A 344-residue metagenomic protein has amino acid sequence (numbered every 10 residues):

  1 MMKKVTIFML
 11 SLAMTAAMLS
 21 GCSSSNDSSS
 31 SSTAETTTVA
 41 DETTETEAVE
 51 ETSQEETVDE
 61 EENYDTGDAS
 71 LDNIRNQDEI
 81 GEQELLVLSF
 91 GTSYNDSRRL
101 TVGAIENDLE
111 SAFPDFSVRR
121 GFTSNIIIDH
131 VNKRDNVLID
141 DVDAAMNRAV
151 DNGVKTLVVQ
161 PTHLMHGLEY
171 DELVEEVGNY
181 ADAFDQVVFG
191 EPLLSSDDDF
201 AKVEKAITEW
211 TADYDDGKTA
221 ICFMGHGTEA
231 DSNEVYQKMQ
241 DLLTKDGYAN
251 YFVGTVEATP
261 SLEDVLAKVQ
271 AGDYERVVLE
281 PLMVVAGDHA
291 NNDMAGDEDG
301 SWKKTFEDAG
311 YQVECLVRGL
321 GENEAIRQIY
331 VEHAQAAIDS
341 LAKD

Functional and structural regions predicted by a protein language model:
M1-M2, K343: N-terminal charge/polar-biased segments
M2-N26: Sec-dependent N-terminal signal peptides of Gram-positive bacterial secreted proteins and lipoproteins
L10-A13, S31, T37, E45: Short, intrinsically disordered, low-complexity terminal segments
L19-A34, V39: Bacterial lipoprotein signal-peptidase II cleavage site
S24-S25, E45-D344: Active-site-proximal alpha-helix that buttresses catalytic centers in soluble enzyme cores
